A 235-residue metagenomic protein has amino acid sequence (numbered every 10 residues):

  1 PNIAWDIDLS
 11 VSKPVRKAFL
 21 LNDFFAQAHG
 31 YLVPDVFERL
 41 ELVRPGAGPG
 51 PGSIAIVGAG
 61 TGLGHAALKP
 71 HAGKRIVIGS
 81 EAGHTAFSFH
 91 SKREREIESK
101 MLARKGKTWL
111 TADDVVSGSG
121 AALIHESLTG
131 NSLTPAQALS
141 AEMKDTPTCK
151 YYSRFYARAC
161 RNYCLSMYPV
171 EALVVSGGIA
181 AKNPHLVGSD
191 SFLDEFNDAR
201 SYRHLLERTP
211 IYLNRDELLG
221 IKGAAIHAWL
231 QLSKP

Functional and structural regions predicted by a protein language model:
P1-P51, F87-H90, G188-E207: Glycine-rich phosphate-binding loop and adjoining helix at the ATP-binding site of ATP-dependent phosphoryl-transfer
F19, I54-G58, V174: Short glycine-aspartate micro-motif
D23, A59, D216: Cofactor-binding loop segments of dinucleotide-utilizing enzymes, especially the Rossmann-like FAD- and NAD(P)+-binding
F24, T61, G178-I179: Active-site metal-binding loops of divalent metal-dependent hydrolases
V33, P70-K74, L186-V187: Residue-level detector of alpha-helical segments with a strong bias toward transmembrane helices and their helix-loop
E38-P45, G50-T111, F192-N197, L206: Glycine-rich phosphate-binding loop of actin/hexokinase-like ATP-binding domains
A67, R95-P235: ATP-binding/phosphotransfer module of carbohydrate and carboxylate kinases, centering on a glycine-rich
